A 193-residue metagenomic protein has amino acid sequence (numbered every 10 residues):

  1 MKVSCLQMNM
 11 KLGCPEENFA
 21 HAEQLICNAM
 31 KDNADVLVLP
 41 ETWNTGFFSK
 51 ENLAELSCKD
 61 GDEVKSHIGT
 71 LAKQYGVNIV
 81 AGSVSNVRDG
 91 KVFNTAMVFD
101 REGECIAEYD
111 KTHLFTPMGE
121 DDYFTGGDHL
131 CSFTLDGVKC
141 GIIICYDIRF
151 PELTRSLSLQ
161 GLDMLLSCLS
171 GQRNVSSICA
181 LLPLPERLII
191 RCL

Functional and structural regions predicted by a protein language model:
M1-L12, T95, E108, K139-D147 (+1 more regions): Active-site-proximal beta-strand elements of phosphoester/diester hydrolases
V3, N18, I26-L56, A72 (+4 more regions): Active-site beta-strand/loop signature of hydrolases that rely on acidic residues for catalysis
Q7-C27: N-terminal phosphate-binding loop and adjacent alpha-helix
G13, T45, N86-D89, P151-E152 (+1 more regions): Active-site environment of divalent metal-dependent phosphoester hydrolases
E16-E17, E51, K91-N94, E152 (+1 more regions): Generic recognition of short, well-ordered alpha-helical segments
S57-I142, L188, C192-L193: Catalytic-core segment of enzymes that process non-peptidic bonds
D60-V80, R149-L193: CN hydrolase (nitrilase-like) catalytic-core segments centered on the catalytic cysteine and neighboring Lys/Glu
C131-Q160: Cysteine/selenocysteine-centered motifs that mediate thiol-based redox chemistry or coordinate metal-sulfur cofactors
